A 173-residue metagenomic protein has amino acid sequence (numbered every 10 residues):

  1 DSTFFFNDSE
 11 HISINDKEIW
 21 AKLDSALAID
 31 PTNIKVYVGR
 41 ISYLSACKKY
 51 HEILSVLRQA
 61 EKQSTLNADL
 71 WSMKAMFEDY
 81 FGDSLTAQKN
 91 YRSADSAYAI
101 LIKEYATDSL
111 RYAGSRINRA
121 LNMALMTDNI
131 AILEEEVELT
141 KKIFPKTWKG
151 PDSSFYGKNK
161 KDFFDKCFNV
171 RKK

Functional and structural regions predicted by a protein language model:
D1-F5, I34, V38, S72 (+1 more regions): Alpha-helical tetratricopeptide repeat
D1-K22, I29, G39: Alpha-helical segment of the N-proximal tetratricopeptide repeat
N15-S25, E52-K62, T86-L101, I130-F144 (+1 more regions): Alpha-helical repeat scaffolds
V36, L70, E104, R111-S115 (+1 more regions): TPR alpha-solenoid repeat register
S42, M76, N118-L125: Residue-level recognition of tetratricopeptide repeat
S115, N122-K173: Terminal, low-structured helical/coil segments at or just beyond the last alpha-helical repeat
